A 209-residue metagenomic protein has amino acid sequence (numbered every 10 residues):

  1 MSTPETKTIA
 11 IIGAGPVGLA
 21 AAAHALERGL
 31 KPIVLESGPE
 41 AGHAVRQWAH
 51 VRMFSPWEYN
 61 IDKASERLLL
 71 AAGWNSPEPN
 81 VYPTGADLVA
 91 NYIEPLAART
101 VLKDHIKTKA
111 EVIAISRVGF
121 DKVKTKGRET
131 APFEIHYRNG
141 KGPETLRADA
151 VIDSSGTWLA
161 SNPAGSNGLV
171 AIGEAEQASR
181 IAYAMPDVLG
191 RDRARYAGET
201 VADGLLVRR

Functional and structural regions predicted by a protein language model:
T6, K109, A202: Phosphate-coordination loops involved in phosphoryl transfer and adenosine-cofactor binding
K7-V34, R209: N-terminal Rossmann-like FAD-binding beta1-loop-alpha1 element of flavoenzymes
T8, D149, D203: Conserved acidic residues
V17, E40, W158: Conserved Rossmann-like nucleotide-cofactor binding loop
A21, A44, R117, N162-A164: Short glycine-/acidic-enriched loop or helix-start segments at secondary-structure transitions that form or flank
G38-N91: Glycine-rich active-site loop/strand segments that organize a redox cofactor
N75-A160: Feature captures the FAD/FMN-dependent oxidoreductase FAD-binding
S155-R209: Glycine-rich dinucleotide-binding loop and its adjacent helix/turn
